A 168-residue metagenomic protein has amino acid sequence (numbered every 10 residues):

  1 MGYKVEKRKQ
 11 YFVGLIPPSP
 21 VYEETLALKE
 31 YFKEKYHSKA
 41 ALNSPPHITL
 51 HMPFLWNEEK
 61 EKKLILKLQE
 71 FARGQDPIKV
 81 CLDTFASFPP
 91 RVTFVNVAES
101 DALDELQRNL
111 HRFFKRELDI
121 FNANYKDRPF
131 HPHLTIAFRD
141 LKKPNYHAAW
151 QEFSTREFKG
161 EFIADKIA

Functional and structural regions predicted by a protein language model:
M1-K79, S100-G160, K166: Basic, often amphipathic N-terminal segments
A86: A basic- and aromatic-enriched beta-loop-alpha substructure that forms the phosphate/nucleotide- and DNA/RNA-contacting
R91-D101: Short, low-order "capping/linker" segments at domain edges
